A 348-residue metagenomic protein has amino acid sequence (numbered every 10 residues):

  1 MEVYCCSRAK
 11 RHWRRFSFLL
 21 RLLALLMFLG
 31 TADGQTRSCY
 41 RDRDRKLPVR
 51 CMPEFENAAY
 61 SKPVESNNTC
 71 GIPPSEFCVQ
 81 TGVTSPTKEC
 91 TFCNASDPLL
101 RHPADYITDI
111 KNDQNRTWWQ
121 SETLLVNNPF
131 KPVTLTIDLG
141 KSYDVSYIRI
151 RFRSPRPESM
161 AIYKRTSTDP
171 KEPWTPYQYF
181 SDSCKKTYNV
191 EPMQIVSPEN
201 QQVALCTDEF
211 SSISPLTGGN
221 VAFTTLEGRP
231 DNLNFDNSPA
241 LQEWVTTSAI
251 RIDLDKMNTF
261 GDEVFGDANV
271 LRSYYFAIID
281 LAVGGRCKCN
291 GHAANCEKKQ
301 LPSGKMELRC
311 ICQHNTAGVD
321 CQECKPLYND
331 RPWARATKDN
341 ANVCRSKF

Functional and structural regions predicted by a protein language model:
E2, G30-G140, S183, Q194-P230: Disordered, acidic Ser/Thr/Pro-rich linker "stalks" and the adjacent N-terminal cap of the next globular domain
A9-G34: Cleavable N-terminal signal peptides of Sec/SRP-targeted secreted and luminal proteins
V64, P132-F152, I162, I195-A268 (+1 more regions): Hydrophobic/aromatic beta-strand segments within beta-rich folds
T117, D169-Q178: Surface-exposed loop/edge segments in extracytoplasmic proteins
R153-A161, L271-F276: Short coil-to-beta strand junction motifs in C2/discoidin
E158-P170: Short, surface-exposed beta-strand/strand-loop-strand elements in extracellular ectodomains
Q242-D253, N258-Q313, Q322-F348: Intrinsically disordered, low-complexity linkers and tails
